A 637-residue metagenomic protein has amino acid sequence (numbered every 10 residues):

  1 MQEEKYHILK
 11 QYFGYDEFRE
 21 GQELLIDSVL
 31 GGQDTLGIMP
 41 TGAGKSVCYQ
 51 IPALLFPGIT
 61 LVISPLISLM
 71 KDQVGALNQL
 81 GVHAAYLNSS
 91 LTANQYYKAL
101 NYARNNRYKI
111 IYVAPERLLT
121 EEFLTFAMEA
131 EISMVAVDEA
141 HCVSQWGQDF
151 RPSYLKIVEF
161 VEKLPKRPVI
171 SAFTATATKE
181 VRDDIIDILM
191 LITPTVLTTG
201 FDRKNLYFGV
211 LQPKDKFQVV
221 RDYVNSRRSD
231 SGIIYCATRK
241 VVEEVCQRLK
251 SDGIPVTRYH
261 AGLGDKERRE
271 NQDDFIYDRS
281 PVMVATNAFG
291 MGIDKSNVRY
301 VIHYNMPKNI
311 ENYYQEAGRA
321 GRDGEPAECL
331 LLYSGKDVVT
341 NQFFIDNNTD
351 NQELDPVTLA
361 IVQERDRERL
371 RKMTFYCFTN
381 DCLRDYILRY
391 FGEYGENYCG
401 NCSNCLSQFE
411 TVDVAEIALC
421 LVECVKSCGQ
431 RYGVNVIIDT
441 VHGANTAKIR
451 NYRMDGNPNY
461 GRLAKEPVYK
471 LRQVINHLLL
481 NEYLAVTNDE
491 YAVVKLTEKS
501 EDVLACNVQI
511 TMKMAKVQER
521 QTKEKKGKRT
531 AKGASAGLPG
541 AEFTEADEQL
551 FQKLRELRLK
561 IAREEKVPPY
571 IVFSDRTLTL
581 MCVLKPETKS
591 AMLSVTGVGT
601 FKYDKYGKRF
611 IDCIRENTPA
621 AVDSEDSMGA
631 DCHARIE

Functional and structural regions predicted by a protein language model:
M1-K5, T340, N351-D355, D366-R367 (+2 more regions): Accessory DNA-binding and partner-docking regions appended to nucleic-acid-acting proteins, especially the terminal
E3-Y12, D16, E20, L24-S46 (+5 more regions): Helicase motor core with emphasis on the C-terminal RecA-like subdomain
V29, V224, F275, C377 (+2 more regions): Short helix-to-turn junction characteristic of helix-turn-helix DNA-binding domains, especially the helix
K166, R228, N380, Q430 (+1 more regions): Flexible coil/turn residues that form the inter-helical turn or adjacent wing/linker of helix-turn-helix
I361-F391: Short, charged low-complexity linear segments at domain edges
